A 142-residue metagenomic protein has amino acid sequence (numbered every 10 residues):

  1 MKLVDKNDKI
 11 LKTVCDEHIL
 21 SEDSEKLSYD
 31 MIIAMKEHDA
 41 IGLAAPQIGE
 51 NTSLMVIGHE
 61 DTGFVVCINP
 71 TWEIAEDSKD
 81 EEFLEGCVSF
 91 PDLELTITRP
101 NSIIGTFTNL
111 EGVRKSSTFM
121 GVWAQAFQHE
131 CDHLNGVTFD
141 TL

Functional and structural regions predicted by a protein language model:
M1-L142: Positively charged
